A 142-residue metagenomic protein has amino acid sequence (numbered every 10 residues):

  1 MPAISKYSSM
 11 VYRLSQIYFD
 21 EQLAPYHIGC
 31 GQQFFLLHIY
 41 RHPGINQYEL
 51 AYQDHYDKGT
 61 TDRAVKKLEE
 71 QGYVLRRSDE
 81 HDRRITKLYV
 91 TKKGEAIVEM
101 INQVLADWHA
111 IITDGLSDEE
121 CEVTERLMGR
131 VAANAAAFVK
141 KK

Functional and structural regions predicted by a protein language model:
M1-Y26: N-terminal leader segment of winged-helix/HTH proteins
Y12, L37-R41, N102: Short, locally clustered residues in the helix-turn-helix/winged-helix DNA-binding domain
L14, Y18, F34-L37, A96 (+2 more regions): Pre-recognition alpha-helix immediately N-terminal to the DNA-recognition helix within helix-turn-helix or winged-helix
H42-N46: Short capping segments at the starts of secondary-structure elements
Q47-Y48, G59, K66, T86: Residues within helix-turn-helix
A51: The alpha-helix within a helix-turn-helix
K66-R126: Charged, amphipathic alpha-helical coiled-coil/dimerization segments
D118-K142: C-terminal regulatory/oligomerization modules of transcriptional regulators
